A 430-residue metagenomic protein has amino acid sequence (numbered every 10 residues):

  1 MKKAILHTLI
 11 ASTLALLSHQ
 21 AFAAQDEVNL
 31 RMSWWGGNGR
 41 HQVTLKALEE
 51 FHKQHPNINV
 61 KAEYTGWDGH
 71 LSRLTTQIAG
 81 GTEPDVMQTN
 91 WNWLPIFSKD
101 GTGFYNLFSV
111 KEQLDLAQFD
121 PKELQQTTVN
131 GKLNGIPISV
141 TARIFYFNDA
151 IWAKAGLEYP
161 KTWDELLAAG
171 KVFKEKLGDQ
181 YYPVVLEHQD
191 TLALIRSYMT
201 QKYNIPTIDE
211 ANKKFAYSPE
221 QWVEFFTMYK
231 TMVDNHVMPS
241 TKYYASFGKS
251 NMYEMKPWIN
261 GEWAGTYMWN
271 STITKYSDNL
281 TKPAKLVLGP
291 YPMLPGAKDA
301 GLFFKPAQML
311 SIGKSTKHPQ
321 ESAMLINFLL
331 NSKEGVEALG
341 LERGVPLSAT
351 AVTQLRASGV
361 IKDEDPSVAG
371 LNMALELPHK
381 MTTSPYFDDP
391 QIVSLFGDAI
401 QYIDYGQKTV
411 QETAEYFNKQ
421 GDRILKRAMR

Functional and structural regions predicted by a protein language model:
D26-G37, I58-E63, D85-V86, N134 (+2 more regions): Short, well-ordered beta-strand elements
N29-K46, T65, T141, S384-D388: Extracytoplasmic "Venus flytrap"
P84-D85, L114-I151, Y182-P183, K298-L302 (+1 more regions): A structural signal for short loop-to-beta-strand junctions that line the ligand-binding cleft of periplasmic/secreted
W91-R143, L167, K285-G289, D363 (+1 more regions): Hinge/lid segment of periplasmic solute-binding proteins
G103-S109, S271-D278, Y291, Q308 (+2 more regions): Mature extracytoplasmic/periplasmic domains
N134-I138, R143, L167-W222: Extracytoplasmic/periplasmic solute-binding protein
G170-K171, K214-S246, Y291-L294: Glycine-centered hinge/linker elements that transmit conformational signals in sensory and ligand-binding systems
V368-Q420: C-terminal capping/gating helix-and-loop segments adjacent to ligand/active sites or protein-protein/ligand interfaces
